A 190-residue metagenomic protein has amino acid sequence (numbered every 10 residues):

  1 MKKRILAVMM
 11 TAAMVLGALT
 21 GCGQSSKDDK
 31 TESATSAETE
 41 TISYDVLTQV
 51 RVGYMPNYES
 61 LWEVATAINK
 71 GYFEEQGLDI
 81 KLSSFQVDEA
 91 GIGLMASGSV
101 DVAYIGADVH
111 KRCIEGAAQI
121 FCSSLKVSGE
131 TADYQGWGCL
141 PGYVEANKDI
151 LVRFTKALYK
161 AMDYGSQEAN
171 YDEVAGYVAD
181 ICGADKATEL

Functional and structural regions predicted by a protein language model:
M1-T48: Short, low-complexity disordered leader/linker segments with a strong preference for bacterial N-terminal type II
K3, W62, I80, L140-Y143: Generic anion/oxyanion-binding catalytic loop in active/binding sites
D29-T131: Short, glycine-/small- and polar/acidic-enriched structural segments that line small-molecule recognition paths
T66-A67, D133-K148: A bilobed periplasmic-binding-protein/Venus flytrap-type ligand-binding module shared by bacterial periplasmic
F85-I92, G116-I120, G138-C139, Y143 (+3 more regions): Low-complexity, flexible helical/coil segments
E145-L190: Secondary-structure end/capping motifs
